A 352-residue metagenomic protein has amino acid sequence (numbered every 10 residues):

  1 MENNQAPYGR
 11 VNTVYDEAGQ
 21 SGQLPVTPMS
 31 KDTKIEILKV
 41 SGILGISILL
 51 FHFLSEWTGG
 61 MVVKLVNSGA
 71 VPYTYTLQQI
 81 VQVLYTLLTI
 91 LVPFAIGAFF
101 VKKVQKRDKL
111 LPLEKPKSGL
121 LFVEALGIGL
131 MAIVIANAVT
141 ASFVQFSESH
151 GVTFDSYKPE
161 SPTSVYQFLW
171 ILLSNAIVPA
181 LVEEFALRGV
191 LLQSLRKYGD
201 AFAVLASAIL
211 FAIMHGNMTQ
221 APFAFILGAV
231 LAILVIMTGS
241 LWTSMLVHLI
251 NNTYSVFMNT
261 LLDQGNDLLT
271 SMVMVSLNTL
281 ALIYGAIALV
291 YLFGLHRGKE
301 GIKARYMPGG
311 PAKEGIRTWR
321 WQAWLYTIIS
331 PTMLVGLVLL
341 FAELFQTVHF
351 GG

Functional and structural regions predicted by a protein language model:
M1-L110, S255-G352: N-terminal, membrane-interfacial amphipathic/helix-forming hydrophobic leader that caps and precedes the first
S55, G59-V63, N67, G97 (+13 more regions): Membrane-water interface at transmembrane helix exits
L65, T74-I80, K109-P179, F341-G352: Juxtamembrane helix-loop-helix connectors linking adjacent transmembrane helices in multi-pass membrane enzymes
Q82, L110, A203-V204, A221 (+1 more regions): Alpha-helical transmembrane segments and their helix-entry boundary regions
L87, F122, L126, L130 (+10 more regions): Residue-level signature of the transmembrane alpha-helical core of multi-pass small-molecule transporters
P116-K117, E148-S149, L195-A201, G239: Juxtamembrane helix-boundary/capping and inter-helix hinge elements in multi-pass membrane proteins
Y157-N217, A221: Function-critical hydrophobic alpha-helical transmembrane segments in multi-pass membrane proteins
M214-H215, T219-L269: Hydrophobic alpha-helical segments
